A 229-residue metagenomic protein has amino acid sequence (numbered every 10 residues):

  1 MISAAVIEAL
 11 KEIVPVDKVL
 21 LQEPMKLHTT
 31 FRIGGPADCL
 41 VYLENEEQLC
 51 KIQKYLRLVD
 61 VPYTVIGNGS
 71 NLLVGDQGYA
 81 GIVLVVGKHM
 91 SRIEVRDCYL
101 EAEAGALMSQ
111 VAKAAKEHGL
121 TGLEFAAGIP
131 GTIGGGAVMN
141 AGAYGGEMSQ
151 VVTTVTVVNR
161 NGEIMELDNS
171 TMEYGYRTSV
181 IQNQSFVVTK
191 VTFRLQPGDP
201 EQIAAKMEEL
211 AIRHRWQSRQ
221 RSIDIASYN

Functional and structural regions predicted by a protein language model:
I2-I133: Anion-binding (especially nucleotide phosphate/pyrophosphate-binding) glycine-rich loop and adjoining beta-alpha core
P15, L27, A37, H89 (+6 more regions): A generic structural signal for well-ordered coil/turn residues at beta-strand boundaries that shape enzyme active-site
L20-L21, T29, L72, V158-N159 (+1 more regions): Phosphate/pyrophosphate- and phosphate-bearing ligand-binding catalytic cores of soluble enzymes
G34-G35, V41-E46, L73-S91, V138-D168 (+1 more regions): Structural signature of FAD isoalloxazine-binding scaffolds in flavoprotein oxidoreductases
E47-L49, R92-E94, V111-A112, I129-P130 (+3 more regions): Short, surface-exposed, polar/charged, turn-prone segments marking secondary-structure boundaries
L56, C98-A104, G119-G122, A137-M139 (+3 more regions): Low-complexity, flexible helical/coil segments
V85, E103-K113, E124, A143-G146 (+2 more regions): Noncatalytic linker/hinge segments flanking ATPase motor cores
A112-T153, N159, S227: A gly/ser-rich beta-alpha-beta helix-loop segment of oxidoreductase catalytic cores
